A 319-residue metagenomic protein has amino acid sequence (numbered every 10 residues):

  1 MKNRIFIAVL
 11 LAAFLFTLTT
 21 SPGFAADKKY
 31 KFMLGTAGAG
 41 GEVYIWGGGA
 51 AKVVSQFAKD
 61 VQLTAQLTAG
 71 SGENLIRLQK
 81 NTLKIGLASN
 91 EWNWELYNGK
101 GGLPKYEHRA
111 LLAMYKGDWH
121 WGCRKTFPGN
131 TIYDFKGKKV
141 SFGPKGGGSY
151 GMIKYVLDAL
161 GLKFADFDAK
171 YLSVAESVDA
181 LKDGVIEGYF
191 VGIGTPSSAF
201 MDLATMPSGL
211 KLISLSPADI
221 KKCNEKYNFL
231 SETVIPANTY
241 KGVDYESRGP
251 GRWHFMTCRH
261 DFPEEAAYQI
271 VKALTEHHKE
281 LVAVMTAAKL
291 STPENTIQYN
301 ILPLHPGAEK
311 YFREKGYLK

Functional and structural regions predicted by a protein language model:
M1-I5: Positively charged n-region of N-terminal signal peptides that target proteins for export
A8-T19: Bacterial N-terminal signal peptides
T19-A25: Sec/Tat signal peptide C-region and signal peptidase I cleavage site
K29-F57, V61-T64, K116-D183, E294 (+2 more regions): Bilobed "Venus flytrap"/periplasmic-binding protein-like clamshell domains and structurally analogous long
F32-G35, A39-V43, K52-I76, K80-L83 (+7 more regions): N-terminal secretory/targeting leader peptides
L83-K116, G194-S198: Acidic, polar ligand-binding/catalytic clefts
N90-W92, G99-G101, F127, K163-T257 (+1 more regions): Pocket-lining segment of extracytoplasmic ligand-binding domains
E176, D183, I193-S214, D219-F229 (+1 more regions): An extracytoplasmic/periplasmic, membrane-proximal ligand-sensing/linker region
